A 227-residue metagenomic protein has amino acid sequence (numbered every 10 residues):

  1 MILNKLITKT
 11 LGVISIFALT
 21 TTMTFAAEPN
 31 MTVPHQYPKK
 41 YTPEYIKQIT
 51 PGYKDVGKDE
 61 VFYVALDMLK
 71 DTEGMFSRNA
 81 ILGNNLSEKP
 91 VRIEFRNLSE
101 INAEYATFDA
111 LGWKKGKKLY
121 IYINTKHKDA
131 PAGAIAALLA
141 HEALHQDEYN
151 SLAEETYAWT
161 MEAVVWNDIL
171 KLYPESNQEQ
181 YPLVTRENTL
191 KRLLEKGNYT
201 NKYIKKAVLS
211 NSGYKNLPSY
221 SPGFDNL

Functional and structural regions predicted by a protein language model:
I2-L11: Bacterial N-terminal signal peptides that target proteins for export
L3, E195-L227: Pan-zinc metallopeptidase signature
G12-T22: Bacterial N-terminal signal peptides
T24-A26: Boundary at the C-terminal end of the N-terminal hydrophobic targeting segment
E28, V33, Y37, Y41-Y120 (+1 more regions): Auxiliary, metal-adjacent structural segments of Zn-dependent hydrolase domains
D55-D59, G116, K128-A137, S151-E155: Solvent-exposed, acidic/flexible segments
A137-Y149: Active-site recognition of the HExxH zinc-binding catalytic motif
N150-T189: Post-HExxH zinc-binding segment in Zn-dependent metallohydrolases
